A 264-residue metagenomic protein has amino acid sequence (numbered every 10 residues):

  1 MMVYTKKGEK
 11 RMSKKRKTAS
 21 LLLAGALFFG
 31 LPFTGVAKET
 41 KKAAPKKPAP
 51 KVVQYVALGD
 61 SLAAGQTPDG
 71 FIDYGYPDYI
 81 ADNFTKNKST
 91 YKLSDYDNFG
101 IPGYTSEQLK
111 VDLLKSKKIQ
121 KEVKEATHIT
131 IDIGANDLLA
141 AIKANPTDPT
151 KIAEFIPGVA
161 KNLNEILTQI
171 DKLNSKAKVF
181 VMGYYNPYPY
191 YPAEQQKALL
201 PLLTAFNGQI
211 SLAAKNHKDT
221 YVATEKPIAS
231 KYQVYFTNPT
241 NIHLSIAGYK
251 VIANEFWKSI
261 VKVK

Functional and structural regions predicted by a protein language model:
Y4-T5, R11-K38: Sec-dependent N-terminal signal peptides of Gram-positive bacterial secreted proteins and lipoproteins
T40-G100, K250: Serine-esterase "nucleophile elbow" of acetyl-processing enzymes
A44-P50, L109-A126, E165-K172: Short amphipathic alpha-helices and their capping/turn segments at secondary-structure boundaries
Q54-G59, A63, D95-G100, T127-D132 (+3 more regions): Structural recognition of the beta-strand scaffold that forms the well-ordered cores of secreted hydrolase catalytic
P77, A81, K110, V123 (+6 more regions): Extracytoplasmic/secreted envelope proteins and their assembly/folding machinery, especially bacterial periplasmic
P102-I119, F236-T240: Charged, often glycine-rich, active-site loop that binds/positions anionic groups
K110-F155: Oxyanion-hole/transition-state-stabilizing segment in secreted/luminal serine hydrolases and related acyltransferases
Y184-K264: Catalytic His-Asp segment of secreted/periplasmic serine-dependent ester chemistry enzymes
